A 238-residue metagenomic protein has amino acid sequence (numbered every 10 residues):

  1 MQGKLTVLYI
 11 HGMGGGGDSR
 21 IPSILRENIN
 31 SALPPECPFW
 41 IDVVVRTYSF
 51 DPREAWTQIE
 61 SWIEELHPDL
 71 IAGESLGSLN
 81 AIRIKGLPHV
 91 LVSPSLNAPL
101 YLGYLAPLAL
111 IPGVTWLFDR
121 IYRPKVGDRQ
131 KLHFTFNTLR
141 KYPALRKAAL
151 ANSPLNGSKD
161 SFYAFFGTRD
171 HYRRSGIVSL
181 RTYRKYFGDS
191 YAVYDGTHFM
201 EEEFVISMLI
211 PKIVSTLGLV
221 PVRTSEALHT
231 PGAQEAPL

Functional and structural regions predicted by a protein language model:
Q2-L5, K159-D160: A short, charged/proline- and glycine-enriched loop that marks the coil->beta-strand transition at the N-terminal
K4-E65: Active-site catalytic motif of lipid deacylating hydrolases and related acyltransferases
L8-M13, A72, F165-G167: Short hydrophobic segments within beta-strands
D18, P22-R26, A81, G176-L180: Short, highly selective alpha-helical patches that border small-molecule cofactor pockets in redox/cofactor-processing
A72-A81: Gly/Ala-rich beta-loop-alpha elbow adjacent to hydrolase catalytic centers
I84: Aromatic pocket-lining residues of Rossmann-like dinucleotide-binding sites
P88-L228: The alpha/beta-hydrolase serine catalytic core
